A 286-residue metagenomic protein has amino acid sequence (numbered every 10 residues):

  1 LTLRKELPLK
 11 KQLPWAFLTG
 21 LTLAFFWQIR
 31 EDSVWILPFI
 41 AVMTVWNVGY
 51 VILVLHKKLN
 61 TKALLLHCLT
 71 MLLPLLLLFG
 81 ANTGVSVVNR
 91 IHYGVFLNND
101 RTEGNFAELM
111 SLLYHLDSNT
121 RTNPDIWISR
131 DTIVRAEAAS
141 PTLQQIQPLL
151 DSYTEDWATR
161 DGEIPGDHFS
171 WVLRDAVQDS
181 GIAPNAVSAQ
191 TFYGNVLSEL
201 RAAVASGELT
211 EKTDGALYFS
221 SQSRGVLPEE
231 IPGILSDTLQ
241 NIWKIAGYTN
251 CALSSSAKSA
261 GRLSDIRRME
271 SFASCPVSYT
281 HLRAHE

Functional and structural regions predicted by a protein language model:
L1, Q28-D32, E286: Membrane-interface micro-motifs in multi-pass membrane enzymes
T2-A24, T61-L65: Short hydrophobic alpha-helices at membrane interfaces in multi-pass membrane enzymes
T2-E6, V45-L55: Structural signal for the C-terminal ends of transmembrane alpha-helices and the immediately following loop
W15-R30, L75-F79: Membrane-interface alpha helices of multi-pass inner-membrane proteins
D32-N47: Transmembrane-embedded, aromatic-rich helix segments that form part of the hydrophobic channel/pocket engaging
A63-S86: Internal/C-terminal transmembrane anchor helices
L78-L239, W243, S256: Juxtamembrane membrane-water interface segments immediately following transmembrane helices in multi-pass
T280-H285: Conserved small/polar residues in nucleotide/adenosyl-binding loops
